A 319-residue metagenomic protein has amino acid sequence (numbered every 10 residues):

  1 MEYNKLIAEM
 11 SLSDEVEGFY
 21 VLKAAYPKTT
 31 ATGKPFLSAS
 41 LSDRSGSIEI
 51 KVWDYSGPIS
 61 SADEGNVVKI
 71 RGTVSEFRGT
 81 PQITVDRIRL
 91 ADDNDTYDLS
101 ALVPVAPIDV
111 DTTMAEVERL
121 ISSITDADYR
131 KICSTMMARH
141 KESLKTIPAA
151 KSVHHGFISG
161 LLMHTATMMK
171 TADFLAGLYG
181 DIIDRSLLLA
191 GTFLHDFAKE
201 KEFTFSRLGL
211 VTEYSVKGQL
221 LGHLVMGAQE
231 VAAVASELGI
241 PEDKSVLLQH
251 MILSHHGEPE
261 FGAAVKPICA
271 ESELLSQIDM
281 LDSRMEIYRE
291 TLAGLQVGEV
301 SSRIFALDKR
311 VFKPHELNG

Functional and structural regions predicted by a protein language model:
M1-V16: OB-fold nucleic-acid-binding modules
Y20, G65, M168, I252 (+1 more regions): Divalent metal-coordination and catalytic microenvironments
A24-P35, S47-K51, Y55-S100: OB-fold single-stranded nucleic acid-binding module
S38-D43, F205: Short, acidic/hydrophobic/Gly-rich beta-strand patch recurrent on exposed beta strands that often constitutes part
Q82-P148: Extended, charge-rich, solvent-exposed interface segments
Y129-D173, L194-E202: A short mid-domain helix/strand-loop element embedded in enzyme catalytic domains that forms or borders the active-site
V153-H154, M163, F174-L295: Divalent metal-dependent catalytic cores for phosphoryl transfer on phosphate-bearing substrates
S276, V300-R310, P314-G319: N-terminal intrinsically disordered, cationic/polar leader segments that include organellar targeting peptides
